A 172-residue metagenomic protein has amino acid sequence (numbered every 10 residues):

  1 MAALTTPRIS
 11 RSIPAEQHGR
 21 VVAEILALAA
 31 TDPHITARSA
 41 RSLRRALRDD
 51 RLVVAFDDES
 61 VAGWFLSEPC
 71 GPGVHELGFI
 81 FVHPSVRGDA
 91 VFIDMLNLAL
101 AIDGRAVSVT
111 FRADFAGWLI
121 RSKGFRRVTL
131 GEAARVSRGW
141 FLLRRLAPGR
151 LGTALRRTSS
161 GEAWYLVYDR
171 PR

Functional and structural regions predicted by a protein language model:
M1-R38, V54-F56, E162-R172: Short amphipathic alpha-helix that is part of the acyltransferase structural core
R20, P72, D114-F115: Short alpha-helical
I25-L52, R145-G152, R156-S159: N-terminal charged segments
P33-H83: A conserved beta-strand-loop-helix scaffold within acyl/acetyltransferase catalytic domains
V82, R87-A101: Conserved acetyl-CoA-binding loop-helix of GNAT-fold acetyltransferases
A101-D114, V128: Conserved GNAT acetyl-CoA-binding A-motif
L119-R121, F125: Conserved active-site tyrosine of GNAT-family acetyltransferases
R126-R156: Conserved catalytic-core motifs of GNAT/GCN5-like acyltransferases
